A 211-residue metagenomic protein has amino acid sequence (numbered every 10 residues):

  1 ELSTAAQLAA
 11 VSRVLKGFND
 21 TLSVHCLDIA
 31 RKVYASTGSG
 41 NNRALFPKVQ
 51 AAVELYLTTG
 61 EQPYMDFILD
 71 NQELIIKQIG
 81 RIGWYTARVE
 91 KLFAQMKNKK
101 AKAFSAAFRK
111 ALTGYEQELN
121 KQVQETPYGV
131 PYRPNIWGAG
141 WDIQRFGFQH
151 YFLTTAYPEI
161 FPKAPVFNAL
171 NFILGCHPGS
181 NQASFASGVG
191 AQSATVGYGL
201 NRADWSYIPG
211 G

Functional and structural regions predicted by a protein language model:
E1-G40: A conserved hydrophobic secondary-structure block that centers on an alpha-helix together with its immediately flanking
E1-R13, V49-D70, A87-Q124, R133-G211: Aromatic (Trp/Tyr) and acidic
G17, G38-G40, Y128-I136: Active-site-adjacent structural elements in folded domains
I29-K32, E73, N168: Amphipathic alpha-helical scaffolding segments
Q72-I79: Solenoid-like repeat scaffolds
I79-Y85: Alpha-solenoid helical repeat architecture
